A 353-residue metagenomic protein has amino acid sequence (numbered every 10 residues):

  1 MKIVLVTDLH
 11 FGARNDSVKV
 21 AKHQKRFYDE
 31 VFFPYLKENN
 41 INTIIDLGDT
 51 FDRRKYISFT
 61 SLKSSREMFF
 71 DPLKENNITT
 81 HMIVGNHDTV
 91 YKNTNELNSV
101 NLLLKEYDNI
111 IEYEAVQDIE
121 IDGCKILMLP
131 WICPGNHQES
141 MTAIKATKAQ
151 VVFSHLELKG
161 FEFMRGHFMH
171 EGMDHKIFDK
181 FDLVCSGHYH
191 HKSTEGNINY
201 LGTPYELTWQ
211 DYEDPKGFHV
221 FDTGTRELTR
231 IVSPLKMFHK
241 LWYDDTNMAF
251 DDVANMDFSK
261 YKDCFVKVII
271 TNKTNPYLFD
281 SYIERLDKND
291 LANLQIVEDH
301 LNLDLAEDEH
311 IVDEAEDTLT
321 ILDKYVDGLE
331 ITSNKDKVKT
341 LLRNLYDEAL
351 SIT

Functional and structural regions predicted by a protein language model:
K2, L9, A13-Q117, I177-D179: Core catalytic region of metal-dependent phosphoesterases/phosphodiesterases, especially metallo-beta-lactamase-like
K2-I3, T43, C124-K125, V151 (+1 more regions): Structural motif
D8, I44, D49, S65 (+7 more regions): Divalent metal-coordination and catalytic microenvironments
H10-R14, D52-K55, M82-T94, I119 (+4 more regions): Active-site environment of divalent metal-dependent phosphoester hydrolases
S65, D88-K176: Conserved catalytic scaffold of divalent metal-dependent phosphoesterases
L73-N76, A143-T147, H175-K180, S259-Y261 (+1 more regions): Short, conserved loop/helix-junction motifs that constitute active-site signature segments in enzyme catalytic cores
M164-L228: Conserved beta-sheet core of the metallophosphoesterase superfamily
T223-T353: Accessory, non-catalytic peripheral segments of nucleic-acid enzymes
